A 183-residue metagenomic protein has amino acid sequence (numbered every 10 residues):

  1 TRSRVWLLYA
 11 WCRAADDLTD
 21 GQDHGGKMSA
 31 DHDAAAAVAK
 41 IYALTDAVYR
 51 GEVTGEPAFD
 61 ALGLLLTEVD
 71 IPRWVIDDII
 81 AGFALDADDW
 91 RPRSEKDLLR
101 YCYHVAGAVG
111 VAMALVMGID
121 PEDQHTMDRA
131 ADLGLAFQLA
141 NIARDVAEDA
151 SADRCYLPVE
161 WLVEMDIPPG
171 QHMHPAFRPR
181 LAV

Functional and structural regions predicted by a protein language model:
T1-V183: Acidic catalytic motifs of isoprenoid enzymes
